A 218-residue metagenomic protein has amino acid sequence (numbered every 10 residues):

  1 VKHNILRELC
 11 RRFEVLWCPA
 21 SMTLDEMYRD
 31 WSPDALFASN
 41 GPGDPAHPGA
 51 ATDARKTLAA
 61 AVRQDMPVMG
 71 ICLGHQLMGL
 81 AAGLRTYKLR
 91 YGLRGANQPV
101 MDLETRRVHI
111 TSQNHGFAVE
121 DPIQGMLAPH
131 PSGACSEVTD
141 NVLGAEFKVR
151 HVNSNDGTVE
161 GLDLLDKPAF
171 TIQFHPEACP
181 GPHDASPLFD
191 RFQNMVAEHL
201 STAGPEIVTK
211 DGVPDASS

Functional and structural regions predicted by a protein language model:
H3-W17: Short helix-loop-beta junction
V15-W17, T86, V149: Generic structural signal for residues in well-ordered beta-strands
C18-E26: Short acidic loop-to-helix transition motifs that present clustered carboxylates
D30-A35, S39-P122, P182-R191: Cysteine-nucleophile active-site neighborhood
G41, K167, E177: Flexible loop residues that form catalytic and substrate-binding hotspots at small-molecule/glycan-binding clefts
R107-D166, V213-S218: Catalytic beta-strand/loop cores that center a nucleophilic Ser/Cys/Thr and support acyl-enzyme chemistry
T111-S112, F170-F174: Active-site-proximal beta-strand elements of phosphoester/diester hydrolases
I172, E177-S218: Acyltransferase
